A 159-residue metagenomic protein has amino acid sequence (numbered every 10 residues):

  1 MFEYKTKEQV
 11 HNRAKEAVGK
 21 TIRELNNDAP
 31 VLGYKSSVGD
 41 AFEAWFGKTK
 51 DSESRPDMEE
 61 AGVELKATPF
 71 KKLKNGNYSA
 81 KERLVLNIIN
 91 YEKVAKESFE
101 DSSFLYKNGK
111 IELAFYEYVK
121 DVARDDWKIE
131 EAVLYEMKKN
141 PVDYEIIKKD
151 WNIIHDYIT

Functional and structural regions predicted by a protein language model:
M1-T159: Nucleic-acid endonuclease domains
